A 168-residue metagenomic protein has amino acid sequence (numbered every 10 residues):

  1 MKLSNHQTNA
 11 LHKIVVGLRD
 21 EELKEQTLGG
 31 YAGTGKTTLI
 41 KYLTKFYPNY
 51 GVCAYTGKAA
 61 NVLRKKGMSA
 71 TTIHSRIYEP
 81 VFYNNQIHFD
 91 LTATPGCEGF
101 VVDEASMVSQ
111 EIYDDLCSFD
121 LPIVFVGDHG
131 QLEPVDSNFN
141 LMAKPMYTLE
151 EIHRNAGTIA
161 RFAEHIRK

Functional and structural regions predicted by a protein language model:
M1-K168: Conserved ATP-binding/catalytic motifs of P-loop helicase motor domains
